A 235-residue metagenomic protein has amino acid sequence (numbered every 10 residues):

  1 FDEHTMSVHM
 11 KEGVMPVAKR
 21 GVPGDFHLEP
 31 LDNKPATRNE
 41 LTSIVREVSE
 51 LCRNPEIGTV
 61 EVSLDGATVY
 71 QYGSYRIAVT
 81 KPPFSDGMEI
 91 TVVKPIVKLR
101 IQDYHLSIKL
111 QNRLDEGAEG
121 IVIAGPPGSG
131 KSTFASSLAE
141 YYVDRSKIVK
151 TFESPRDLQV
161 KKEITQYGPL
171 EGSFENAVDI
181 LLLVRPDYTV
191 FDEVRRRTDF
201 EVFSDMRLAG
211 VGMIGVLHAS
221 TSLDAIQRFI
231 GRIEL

Functional and structural regions predicted by a protein language model:
F1-D32: N-terminal anchoring/assembly modules that precede and organize ATP-driven motor systems
E3, A36-S43, V60-V62, A67 (+11 more regions): Charged, alpha-helix-enriched surfaces in structured cytosolic catalytic cores of large nucleotide-utilizing machines
S7-H9, V17-A18, V69, R76-A78 (+5 more regions): Structured core elements
M10-E12, R20-V22, Y72, K81-P83 (+3 more regions): Flexible glycine-/small-residue-rich
V14-M15, S74-R76, P83-D86, I96-K98 (+3 more regions): Conserved nucleotide-binding/hydrolysis micro-motifs of P-loop NTPases
L28-D32, R38-G120, K147: P-loop NTP-binding catalytic core
K109-F174, D179: Phosphate-binding glycine-rich loops and their immediate beta-loop-alpha structural context
I148-E234: Switch/coupling sub-region of P-loop NTPases
